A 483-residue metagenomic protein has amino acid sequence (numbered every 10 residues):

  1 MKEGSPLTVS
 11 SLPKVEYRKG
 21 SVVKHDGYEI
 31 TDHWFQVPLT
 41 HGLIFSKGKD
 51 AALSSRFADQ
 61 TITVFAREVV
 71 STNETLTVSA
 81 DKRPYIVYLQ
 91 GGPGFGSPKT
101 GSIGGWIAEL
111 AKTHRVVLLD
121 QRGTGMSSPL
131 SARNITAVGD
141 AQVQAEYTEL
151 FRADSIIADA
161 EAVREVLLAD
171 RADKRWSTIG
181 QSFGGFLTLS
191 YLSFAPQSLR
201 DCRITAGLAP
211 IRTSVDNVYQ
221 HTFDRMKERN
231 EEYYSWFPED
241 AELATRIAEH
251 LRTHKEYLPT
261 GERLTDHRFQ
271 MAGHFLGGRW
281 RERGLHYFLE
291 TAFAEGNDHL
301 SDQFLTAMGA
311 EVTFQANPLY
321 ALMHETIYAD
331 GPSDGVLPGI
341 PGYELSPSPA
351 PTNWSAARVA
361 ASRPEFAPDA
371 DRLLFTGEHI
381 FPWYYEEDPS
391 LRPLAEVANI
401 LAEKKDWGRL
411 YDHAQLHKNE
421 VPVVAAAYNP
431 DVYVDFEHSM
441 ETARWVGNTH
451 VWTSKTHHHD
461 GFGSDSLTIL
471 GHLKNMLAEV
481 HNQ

Functional and structural regions predicted by a protein language model:
K2-E16, S127: Low-complexity, highly charged intrinsically disordered N-terminal segments that act as targeting/localization
S11-S21, T31-D32, S362, D369-D371: Basic- and hydrophobic-enriched, low-structure N-terminal and domain-boundary segments that flank ATP-binding catalytic
P13, S21-T260, W383-L401, K405-L416 (+3 more regions): Gly/Pro-rich cap/lid or specificity-loop segments adjacent to the active site
Y257-A402: Alpha/beta-hydrolase fold active-site neighborhood
A272, E420-A427, D431, V451: Catalytic His-Asp charge-relay segment
R281-G284, D431-H438: Conserved alpha/beta-hydrolase "acid-adjacent" motif
F288-E290, D435-R444: Short alpha-helix in the alpha/beta-hydrolase fold that links the catalytic acid
